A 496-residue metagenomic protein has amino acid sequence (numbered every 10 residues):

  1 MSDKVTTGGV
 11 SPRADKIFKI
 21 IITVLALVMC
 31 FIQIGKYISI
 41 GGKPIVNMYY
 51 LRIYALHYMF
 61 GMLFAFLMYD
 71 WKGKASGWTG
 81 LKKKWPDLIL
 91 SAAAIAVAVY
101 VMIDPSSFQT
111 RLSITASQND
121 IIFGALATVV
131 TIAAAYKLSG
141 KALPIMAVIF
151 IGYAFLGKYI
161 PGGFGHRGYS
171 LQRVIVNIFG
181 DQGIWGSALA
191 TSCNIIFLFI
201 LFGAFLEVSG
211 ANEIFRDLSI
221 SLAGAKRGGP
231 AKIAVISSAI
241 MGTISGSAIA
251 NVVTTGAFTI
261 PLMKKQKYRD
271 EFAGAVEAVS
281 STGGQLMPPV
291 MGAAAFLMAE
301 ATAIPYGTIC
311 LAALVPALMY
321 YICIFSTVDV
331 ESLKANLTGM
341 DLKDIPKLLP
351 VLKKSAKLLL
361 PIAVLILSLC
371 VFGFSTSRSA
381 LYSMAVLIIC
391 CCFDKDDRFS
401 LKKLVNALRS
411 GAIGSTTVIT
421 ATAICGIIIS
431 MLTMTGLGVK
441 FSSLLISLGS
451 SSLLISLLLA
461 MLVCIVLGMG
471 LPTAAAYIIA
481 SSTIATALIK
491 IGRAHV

Functional and structural regions predicted by a protein language model:
M1-T115, I121-A127: Conserved, well-structured core domains of diverse proteins
S2-I22, L311-G414: Long, contiguous bundles of hydrophobic transmembrane helices that form the permeation core of multi-pass
T7-G9, M68-G80, S107-F108, A127-K141 (+2 more regions): Membrane-water interface regions at transmembrane-helix termini and the short interhelical loops of multi-pass membrane
I22-A26, R52-L67, P86-I95, I122-V130 (+7 more regions): Hydrophobic mid-bilayer segments of alpha-helices in multi-pass membrane transport proteins, especially secondary
Q118-I122, Q182-I195, S221-V235, Q266-F272 (+4 more regions): Membrane-interfacial loop-to-helix junctions in multi-pass transporters
A133, K137-L138, V148-G163, L171 (+5 more regions): Core transmembrane alpha-helical segments of multi-pass membrane transporters/permeases
G203-E207, S238-S247, V279-Q285, C370 (+2 more regions): Transmembrane alpha-helix interface/packing and boundary motifs in multi-pass membrane proteins, characterized by
R216-G284, A294, A303, T473-A494: Hydrophobic transmembrane alpha-helices that form the pore/transport pathway of multi-pass ion and small-solute
